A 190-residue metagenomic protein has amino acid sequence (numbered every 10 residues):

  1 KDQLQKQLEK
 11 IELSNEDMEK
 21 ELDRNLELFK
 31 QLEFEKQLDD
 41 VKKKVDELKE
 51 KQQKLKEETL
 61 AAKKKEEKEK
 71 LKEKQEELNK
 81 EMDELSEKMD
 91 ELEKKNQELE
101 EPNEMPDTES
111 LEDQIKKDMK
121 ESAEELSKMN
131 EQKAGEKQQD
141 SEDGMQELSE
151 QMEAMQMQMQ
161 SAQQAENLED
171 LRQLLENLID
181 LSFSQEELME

Functional and structural regions predicted by a protein language model:
K1-E190: Feature detects intrinsically disordered, low-complexity acidic/polar segments
